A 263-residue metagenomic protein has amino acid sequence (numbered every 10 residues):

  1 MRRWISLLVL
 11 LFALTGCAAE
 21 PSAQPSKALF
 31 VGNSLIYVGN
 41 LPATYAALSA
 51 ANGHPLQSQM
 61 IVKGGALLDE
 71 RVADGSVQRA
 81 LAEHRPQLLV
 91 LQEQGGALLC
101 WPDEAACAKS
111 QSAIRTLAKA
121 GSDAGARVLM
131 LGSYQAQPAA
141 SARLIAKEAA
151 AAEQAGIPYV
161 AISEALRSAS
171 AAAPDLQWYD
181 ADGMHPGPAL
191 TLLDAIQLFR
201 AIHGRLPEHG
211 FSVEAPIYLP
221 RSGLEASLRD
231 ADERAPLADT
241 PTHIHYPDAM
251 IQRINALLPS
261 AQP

Functional and structural regions predicted by a protein language model:
R2-L7: Sec-dependent signal peptide recognition, specifically the positively charged N-region followed immediately by
E20-Q24: Ser/Thr/Pro/Gly-rich low-complexity linker/stalk segments immediately outside membranes or between
P25-L29, L35-Q111: Conserved SGNH/GDSL esterase-like catalytic core that processes O-acyl groups on lipids and polysaccharides
Q78-T191, F199-I202, L206-F211: Alpha-helical cap/lid subdomain in secreted, periplasmic, or secretory-pathway luminal O-acyl-processing enzymes
H185, A195-P263: Conserved catalytic region of serine esterases and O-acyltransferases that act on ester linkages in lipids
